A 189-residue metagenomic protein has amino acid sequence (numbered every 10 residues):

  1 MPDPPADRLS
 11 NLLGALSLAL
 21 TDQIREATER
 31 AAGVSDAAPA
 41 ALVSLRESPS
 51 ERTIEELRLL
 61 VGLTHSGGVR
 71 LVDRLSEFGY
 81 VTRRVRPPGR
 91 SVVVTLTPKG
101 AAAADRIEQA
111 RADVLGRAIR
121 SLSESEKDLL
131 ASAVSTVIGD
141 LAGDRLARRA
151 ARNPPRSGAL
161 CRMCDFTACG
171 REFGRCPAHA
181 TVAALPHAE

Functional and structural regions predicted by a protein language model:
M1-A32: N-terminal leader segment of winged-helix/HTH proteins
P5, L9, L16, A37-A38 (+2 more regions): N-terminal positioning helix adjacent to the helix-turn-helix/winged-helix DNA-binding module
L16, L20-A27, V61, A103 (+3 more regions): Alpha-helical linker/hinge and terminal dimerization helices associated with HTH transcriptional regulators
D22-G67, F78, C176: N-terminal helix-turn-helix DNA-binding core of bacterial DNA-binding proteins
D73-D128: Charged, amphipathic alpha-helical coiled-coil/dimerization segments
D128, S132-E189: C-terminal regulatory/oligomerization modules of transcriptional regulators
